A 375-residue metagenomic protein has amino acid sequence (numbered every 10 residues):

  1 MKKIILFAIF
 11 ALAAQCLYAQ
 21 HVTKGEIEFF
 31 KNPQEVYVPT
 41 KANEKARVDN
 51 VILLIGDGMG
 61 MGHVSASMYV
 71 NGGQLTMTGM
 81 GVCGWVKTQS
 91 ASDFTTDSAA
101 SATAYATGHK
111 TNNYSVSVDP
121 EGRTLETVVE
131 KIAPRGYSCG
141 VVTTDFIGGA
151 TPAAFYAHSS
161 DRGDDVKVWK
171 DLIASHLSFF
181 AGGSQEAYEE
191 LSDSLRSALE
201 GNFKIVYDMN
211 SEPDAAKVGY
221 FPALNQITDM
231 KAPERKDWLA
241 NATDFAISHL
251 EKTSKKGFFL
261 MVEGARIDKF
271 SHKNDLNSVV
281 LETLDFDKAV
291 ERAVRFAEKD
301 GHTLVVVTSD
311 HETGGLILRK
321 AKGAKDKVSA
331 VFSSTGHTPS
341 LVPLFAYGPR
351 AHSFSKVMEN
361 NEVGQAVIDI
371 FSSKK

Functional and structural regions predicted by a protein language model:
M1-H21: Bacterial Sec-dependent N-terminal signal peptides
Q20-Y188, A198-P213, E312-K375: N-terminal catalytic scaffold of extracellular/periplasmic and nuclease hydrolases that process anionic headgroups
L53, A223-N225, F259-E263, V306: Structural motif
M61, D285-K325: Metal-dependent active-site segment of extracytoplasmic phospho-/sulfohydrolases and closely related
G108-N113, K217-A232, D268-K273, F345-P349: Gly-rich Lys/Arg/Thr-decorated short loops/hinges at beta-loop-alpha junctions or inter-strand turns that position
A150-Y156, I227-M230, A246-I247, E251-G257 (+1 more regions): Active-site His/acidic residue clusters
D161, R235-T243, E282-F286, N360-V363: Phosphate/oxyanion-binding active-site loops and adjacent basic polyanion-contact surfaces
K170-S178, Q185-I247, E251, F259: Functional cores that coordinate and move charged inorganic groups
